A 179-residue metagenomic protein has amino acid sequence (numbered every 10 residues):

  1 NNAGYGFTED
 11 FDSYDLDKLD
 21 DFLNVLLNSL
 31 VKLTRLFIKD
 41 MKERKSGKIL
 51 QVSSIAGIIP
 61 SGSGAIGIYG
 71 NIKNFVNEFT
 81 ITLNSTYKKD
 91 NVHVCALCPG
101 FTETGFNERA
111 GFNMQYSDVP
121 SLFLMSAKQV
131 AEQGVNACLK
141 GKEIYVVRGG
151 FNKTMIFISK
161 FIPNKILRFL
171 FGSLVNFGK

Functional and structural regions predicted by a protein language model:
N2-F7: Conserved NAD(P)H cofactor-binding loop of Rossmann-fold oxidoreductase domains
D10-F11, K18-L23: Substrate-binding pocket helix/loop in short-chain dehydrogenase/reductase
T34, I72: Active-site helix of classical SDR
S54: Residue(s) in the substrate-gating loop at a strand-loop-helix junction that position the organic substrate next
I59, T82-V92: Active-site-adjacent segment of SDR/Rossmann-fold oxidoreductases
A96, S117-T154: C-terminal helical subdomain
P99-R109, N113: Short, flexible catalytic-loop segment of classical short-chain dehydrogenase/reductase
